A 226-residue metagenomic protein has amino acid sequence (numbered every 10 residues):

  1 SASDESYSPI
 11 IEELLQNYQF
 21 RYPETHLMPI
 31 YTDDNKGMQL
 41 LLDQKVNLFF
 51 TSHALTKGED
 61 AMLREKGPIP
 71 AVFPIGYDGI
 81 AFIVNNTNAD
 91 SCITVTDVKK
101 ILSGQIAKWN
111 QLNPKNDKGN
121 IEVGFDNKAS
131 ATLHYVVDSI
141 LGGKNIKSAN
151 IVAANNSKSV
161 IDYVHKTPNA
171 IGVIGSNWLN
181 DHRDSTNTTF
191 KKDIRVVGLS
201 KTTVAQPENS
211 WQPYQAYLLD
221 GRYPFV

Functional and structural regions predicted by a protein language model:
S1-N35, Q39-L42, G76, V84-V226: Exported/periplasmic ABC-transporter solute-binding proteins
Y18, K66-G67: Short, charged/polar low-complexity linear motifs in solvent-exposed/disordered segments
N35-K66, D181-D184: Pocket-flanking alpha-helical
N47, L55, P68-I75, I80: Short, glycine-/small- and polar/acidic-enriched structural segments that line small-molecule recognition paths
G58, G67-P70, A89-C92: Peptidyl-prolyl cis-trans isomerase
